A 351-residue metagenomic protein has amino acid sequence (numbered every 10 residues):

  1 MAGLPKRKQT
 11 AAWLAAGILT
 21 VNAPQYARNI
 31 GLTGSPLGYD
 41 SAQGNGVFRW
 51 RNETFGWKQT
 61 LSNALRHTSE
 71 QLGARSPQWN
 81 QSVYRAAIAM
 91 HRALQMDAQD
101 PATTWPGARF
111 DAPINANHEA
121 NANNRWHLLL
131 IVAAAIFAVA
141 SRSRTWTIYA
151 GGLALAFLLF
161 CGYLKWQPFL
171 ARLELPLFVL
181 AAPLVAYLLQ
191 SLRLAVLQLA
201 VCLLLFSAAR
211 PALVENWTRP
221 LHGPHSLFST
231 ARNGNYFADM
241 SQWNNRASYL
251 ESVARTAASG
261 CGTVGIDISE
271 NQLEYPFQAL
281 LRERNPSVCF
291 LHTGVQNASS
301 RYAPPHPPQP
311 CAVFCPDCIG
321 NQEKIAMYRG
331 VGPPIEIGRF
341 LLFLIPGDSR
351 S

Functional and structural regions predicted by a protein language model:
M1-T20, R142-W146, A154, P183 (+1 more regions): Signature aromatic-anchored transmembrane alpha helix within multi-pass, membrane-resident enzymes that catalyze glycan
N22-R92: Aromatic-rich transmembrane-lumenal/periplasmic boundary elements in polytopic membrane proteins
A23, D111-A116, L130-I131, I136-S141 (+2 more regions): Transmembrane-helix signature of polytopic, lipid-linked glycan biosynthesis machinery
G34, R125-L128, A156-L159, Q167-R193: Hydrophobic/aromatic-rich transmembrane helices and adjacent perimembrane loops
A74-A150: Membrane-interface anchor segments at the N-terminal boundary of transmembrane helices in multi-pass membrane enzymes
L205-R255, E270-L273: Membrane-proximal, lumen/periplasm-facing interface regions of secretory-pathway glyco- and lipid-modifying enzymes
I268-R301: Extracytoplasmic
A298-S351: Aromatic/acidic, Gly/Pro-rich catalytic loop(s) in extracytoplasmic/lumenal soluble domains of multi-pass membrane
